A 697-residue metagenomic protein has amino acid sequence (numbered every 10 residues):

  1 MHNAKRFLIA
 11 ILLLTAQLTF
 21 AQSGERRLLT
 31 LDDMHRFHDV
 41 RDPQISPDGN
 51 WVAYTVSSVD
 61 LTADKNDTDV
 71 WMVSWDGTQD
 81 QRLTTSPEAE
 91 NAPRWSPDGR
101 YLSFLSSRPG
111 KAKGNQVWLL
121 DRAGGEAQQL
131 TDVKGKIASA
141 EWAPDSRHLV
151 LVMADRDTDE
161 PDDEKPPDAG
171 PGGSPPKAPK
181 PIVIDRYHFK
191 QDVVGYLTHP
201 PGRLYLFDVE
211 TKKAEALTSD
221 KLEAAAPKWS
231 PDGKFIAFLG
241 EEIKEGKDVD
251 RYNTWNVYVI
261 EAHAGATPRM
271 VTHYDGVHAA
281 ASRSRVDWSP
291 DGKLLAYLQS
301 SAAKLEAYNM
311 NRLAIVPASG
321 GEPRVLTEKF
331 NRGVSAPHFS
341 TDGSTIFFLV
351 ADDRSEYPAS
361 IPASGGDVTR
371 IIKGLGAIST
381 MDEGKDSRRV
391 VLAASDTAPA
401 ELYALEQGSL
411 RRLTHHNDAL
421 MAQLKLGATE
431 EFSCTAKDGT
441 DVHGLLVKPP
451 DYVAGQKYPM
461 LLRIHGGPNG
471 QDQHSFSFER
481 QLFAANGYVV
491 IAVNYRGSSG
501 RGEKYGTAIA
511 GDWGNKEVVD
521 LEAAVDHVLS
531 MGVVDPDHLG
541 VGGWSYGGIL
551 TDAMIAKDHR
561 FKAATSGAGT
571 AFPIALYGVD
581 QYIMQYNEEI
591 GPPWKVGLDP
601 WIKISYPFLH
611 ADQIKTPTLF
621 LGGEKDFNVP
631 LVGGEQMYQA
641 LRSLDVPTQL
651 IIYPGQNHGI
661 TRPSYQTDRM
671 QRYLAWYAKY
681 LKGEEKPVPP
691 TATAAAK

Functional and structural regions predicted by a protein language model:
H35-V40, P87-A92, K136-S139, K221-P227 (+4 more regions): Short glycine-/Asp-/Thr-/Trp-enriched loop segments that recur within the blades of beta-propeller repeat domains
P47-D48, P97-D98, P144-D145, P231-D232 (+3 more regions): Residue-level detector of Asp-centered blade-edge/turn motifs that repeat once per structural unit in beta-propeller
G49-V52, G99-S103, L149-V150, G233-I236 (+3 more regions): Hydrophobic beta-strand positions that form the internal "hydrophobic ladder" of WD40/Gbeta-like beta-propeller blades
T62-T68, P109-N115, G195-P201, K247-W255 (+3 more regions): Short, solvent-exposed loop/turn segments at conserved positions within beta-propeller repeat blades
D67-T68, A154-E210, D248-Y258, S300 (+4 more regions): Predominantly five- to eight-bladed beta-propeller fold
S74-T78, D121-G125, D208-K212, E261-G265 (+3 more regions): Short loop/turn segments that connect beta-strands within beta-propeller blades
K244-E245, A303, G408, H416-D537 (+2 more regions): Cap/lid segment of the alpha/beta-hydrolase catalytic domain
A492-K697: Active-site-proximal cap/loop segments of hydrolase catalytic domains
